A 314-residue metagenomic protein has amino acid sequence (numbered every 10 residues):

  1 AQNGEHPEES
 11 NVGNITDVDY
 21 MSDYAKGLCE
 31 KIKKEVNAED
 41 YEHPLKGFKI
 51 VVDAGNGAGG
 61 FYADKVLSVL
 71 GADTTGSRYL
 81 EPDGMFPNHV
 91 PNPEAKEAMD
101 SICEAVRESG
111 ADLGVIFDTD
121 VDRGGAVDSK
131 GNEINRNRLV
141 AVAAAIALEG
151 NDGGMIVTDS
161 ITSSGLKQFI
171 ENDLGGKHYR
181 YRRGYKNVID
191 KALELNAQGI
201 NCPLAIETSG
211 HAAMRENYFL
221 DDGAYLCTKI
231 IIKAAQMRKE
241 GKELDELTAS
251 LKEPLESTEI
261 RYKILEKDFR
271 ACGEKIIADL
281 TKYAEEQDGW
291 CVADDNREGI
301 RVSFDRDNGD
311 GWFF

Functional and structural regions predicted by a protein language model:
A1-S109: Gly/Ser/Thr-enriched, mixed-charge loops and adjacent short helices that form phosphate/oxyanion-binding elements
C29, F61-S68, M99-C103, R107 (+4 more regions): Predominant activation on well-ordered alpha-helical scaffold segments within soluble catalytic domains
D53, I116-D118, A205-I206: Short beta-strand segments
G55-G60, V121-D122, T162-S164, G210: Gly/Ser/Thr-rich loops at beta-strand to alpha-helix junctions that form or flank small-molecule/cofactor-binding
F61-V66, P87-P91, G124-S129, L166-N172 (+2 more regions): Short acidic, glycine/serine/threonine-rich loops at helix termini
D73-R78, E133-R138, G175-R183: Short hydrophobic/aromatic-enriched beta-strand-loop microsegments
S101-G175: Replace "Mg2+/Mn2+-dependent" with "divalent metal-dependent
L113, N151-F314: Phosphate-binding and adjacent anionic-ligand microenvironments
